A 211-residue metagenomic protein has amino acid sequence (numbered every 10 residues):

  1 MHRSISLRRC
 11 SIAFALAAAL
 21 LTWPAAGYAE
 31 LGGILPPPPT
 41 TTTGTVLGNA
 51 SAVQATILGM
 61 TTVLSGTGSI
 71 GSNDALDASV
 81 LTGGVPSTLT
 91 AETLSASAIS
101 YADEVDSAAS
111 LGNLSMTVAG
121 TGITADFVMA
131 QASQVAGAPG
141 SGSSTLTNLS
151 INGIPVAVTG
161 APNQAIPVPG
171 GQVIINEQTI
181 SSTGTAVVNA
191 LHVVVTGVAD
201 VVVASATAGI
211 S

Functional and structural regions predicted by a protein language model:
R3-F14: Bacterial N-terminal signal peptides that target proteins for export
G27: Conserved binding-pocket/active-site segment within a compact domain
E30-S211: Extended, solvent-exposed, non-transmembrane regions
